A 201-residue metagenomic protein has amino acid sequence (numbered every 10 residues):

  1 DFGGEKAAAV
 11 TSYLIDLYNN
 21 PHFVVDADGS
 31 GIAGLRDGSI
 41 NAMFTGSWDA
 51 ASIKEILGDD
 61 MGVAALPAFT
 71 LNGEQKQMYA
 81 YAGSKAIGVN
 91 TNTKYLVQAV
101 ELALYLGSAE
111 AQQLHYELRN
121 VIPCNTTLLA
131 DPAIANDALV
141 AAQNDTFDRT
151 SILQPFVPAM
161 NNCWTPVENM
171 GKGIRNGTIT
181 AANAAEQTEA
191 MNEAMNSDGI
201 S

Functional and structural regions predicted by a protein language model:
D1, K76, Y81-N90, N162-K172: Periplasmic solute-binding protein
D1-V25: Glycine-centered hinge/linker elements that transmit conformational signals in sensory and ligand-binding systems
T11-Y18, I32, R36, N90 (+4 more regions): Non-transmembrane alpha-helical segments in soluble domains of secreted/periplasmic/extracellular proteins
H22, E55-L118: Extracytoplasmic/periplasmic substrate-recognition and gating elements
V24-D37, W48: Short helix-initiation/N-cap motifs at beta->coil->alpha
A33-G34, D49-I56, E193-N196: Pocket-flanking alpha-helical
N41-G46, G62-A64: Paired acidic/hydrophobic, glycine-rich loop segments that form the ligand-binding mouth/hinge of periplasmic-binding
Y116-N169, G173, D198: Long, aromatic- and glycine/proline-rich binding clefts that accommodate carbohydrate-like moieties
